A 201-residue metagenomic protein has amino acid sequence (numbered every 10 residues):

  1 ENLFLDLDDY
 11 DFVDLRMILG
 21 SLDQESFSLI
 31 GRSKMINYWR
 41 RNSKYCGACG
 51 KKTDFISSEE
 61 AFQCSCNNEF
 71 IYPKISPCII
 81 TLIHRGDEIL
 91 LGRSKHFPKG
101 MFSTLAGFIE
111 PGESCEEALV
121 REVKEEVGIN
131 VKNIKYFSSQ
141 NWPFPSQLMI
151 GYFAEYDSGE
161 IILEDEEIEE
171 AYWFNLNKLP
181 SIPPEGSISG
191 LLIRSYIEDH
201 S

Functional and structural regions predicted by a protein language model:
E1-S43, D54, P98-F102, E164-S201: Nudix hydrolase/Nudix homology domain
I30, M35-I80: Acidic, metal-coordinating catalytic segment for phosphate/diphosphate chemistry, firing primarily on the Nudix
N37-R41, P73, H84, S94-H96 (+1 more regions): Short, contiguous, pocket-lining structural segments that sit at or immediately flank catalytic/ligand-binding sites
S58-S103, N130-V131, A154: N-terminal strand-loop-strand
I79, L148-I150, E169: Change "...and in nucleic-acid phosphodiester-cleaving endonucleases..." to "...and in nucleic-acid processing enzymes
L90, E110, P180: Nucleotide phosphate-binding site architecture
S103-S138, Y152, E160: The catalytic Nudix box helix
Q140-I162: Active-site-adjacent beta-strand/loop module that shapes the phosphate/pyrophosphate-binding cleft
